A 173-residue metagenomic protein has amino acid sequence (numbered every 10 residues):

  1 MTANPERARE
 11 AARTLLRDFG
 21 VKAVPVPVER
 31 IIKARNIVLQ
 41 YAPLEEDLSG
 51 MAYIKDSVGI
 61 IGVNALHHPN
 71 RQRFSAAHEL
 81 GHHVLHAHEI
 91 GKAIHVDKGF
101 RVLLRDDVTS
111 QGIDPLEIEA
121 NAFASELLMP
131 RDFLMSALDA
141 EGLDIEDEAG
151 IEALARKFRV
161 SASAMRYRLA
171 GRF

Functional and structural regions predicted by a protein language model:
M1-F173: Active-site hotspot residues in diverse enzymes, especially metal/ion-binding acidic/histidine motifs
